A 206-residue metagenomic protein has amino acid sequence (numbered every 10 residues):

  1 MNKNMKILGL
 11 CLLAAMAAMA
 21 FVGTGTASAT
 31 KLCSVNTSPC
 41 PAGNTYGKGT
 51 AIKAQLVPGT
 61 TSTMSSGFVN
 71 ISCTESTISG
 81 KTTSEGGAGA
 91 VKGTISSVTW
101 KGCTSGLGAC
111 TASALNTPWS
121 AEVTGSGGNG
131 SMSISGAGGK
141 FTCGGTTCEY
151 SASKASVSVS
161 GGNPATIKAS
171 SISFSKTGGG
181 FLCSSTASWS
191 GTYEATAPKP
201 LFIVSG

Functional and structural regions predicted by a protein language model:
M1-C11: Bacterial N-terminal signal peptides that target proteins for export
G9-L12, K31, G106, A114 (+1 more regions): Acidic/proline-rich low-complexity IDRs
C11-A20: Bacterial N-terminal signal peptides
G23-T99, S173-G206: N-terminal segment immediately downstream of the Sec signal-peptide cleavage site in secreted/extracellular proteins
V57-I172: Predominantly extracellular/secreted and cell-surface proteins with exposed, flexible low-complexity segments
